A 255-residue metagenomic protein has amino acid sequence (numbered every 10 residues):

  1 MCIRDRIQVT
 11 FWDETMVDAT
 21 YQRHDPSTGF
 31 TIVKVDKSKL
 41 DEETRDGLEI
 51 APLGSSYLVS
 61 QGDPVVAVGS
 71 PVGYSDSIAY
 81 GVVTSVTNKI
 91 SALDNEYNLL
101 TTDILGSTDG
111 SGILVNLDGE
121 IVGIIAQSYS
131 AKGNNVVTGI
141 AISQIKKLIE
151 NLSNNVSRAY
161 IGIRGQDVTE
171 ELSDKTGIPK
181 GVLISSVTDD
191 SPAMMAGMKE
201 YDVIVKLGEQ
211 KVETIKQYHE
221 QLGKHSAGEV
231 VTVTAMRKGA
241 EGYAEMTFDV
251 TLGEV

Functional and structural regions predicted by a protein language model:
R4, L40-L48, V68-G81, I90-I149: Active-site loop architecture of trypsin-fold serine endopeptidases
R4-G69, I104, T108, G133 (+3 more regions): Conserved active-site neighborhood of the chymotrypsin/trypsin-like protease fold
R4-Y21, S60-P64, D76-K89, N98 (+3 more regions): Beta-strand/loop subdomains of soluble extracytoplasmic proteins
D25-T28, K39-R45, V86-L100, N151-R158 (+2 more regions): Gly/Ser-enriched beta-turn/beta-hairpin loop segments
V59-V68, G119, A193, Y201-I204: A structural signal for short beta-strand/turn segments enriched in small hydrophobics and glycine
P64, S70-P71, Q127, E209-Q210 (+1 more regions): Short, surface-exposed secondary-structure boundary micro-motifs
T108, N151-Q221, E229-V255: PDZ/PDZ-like groove recognition
